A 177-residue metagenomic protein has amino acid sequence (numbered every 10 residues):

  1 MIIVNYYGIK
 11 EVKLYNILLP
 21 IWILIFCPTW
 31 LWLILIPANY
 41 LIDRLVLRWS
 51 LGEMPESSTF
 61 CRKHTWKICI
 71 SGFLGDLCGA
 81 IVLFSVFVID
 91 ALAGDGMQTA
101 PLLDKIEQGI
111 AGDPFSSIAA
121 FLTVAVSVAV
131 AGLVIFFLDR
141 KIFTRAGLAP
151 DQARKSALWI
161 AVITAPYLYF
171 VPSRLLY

Functional and structural regions predicted by a protein language model:
I2-Y177: Juxtamembrane/disordered regions of integral membrane proteins
